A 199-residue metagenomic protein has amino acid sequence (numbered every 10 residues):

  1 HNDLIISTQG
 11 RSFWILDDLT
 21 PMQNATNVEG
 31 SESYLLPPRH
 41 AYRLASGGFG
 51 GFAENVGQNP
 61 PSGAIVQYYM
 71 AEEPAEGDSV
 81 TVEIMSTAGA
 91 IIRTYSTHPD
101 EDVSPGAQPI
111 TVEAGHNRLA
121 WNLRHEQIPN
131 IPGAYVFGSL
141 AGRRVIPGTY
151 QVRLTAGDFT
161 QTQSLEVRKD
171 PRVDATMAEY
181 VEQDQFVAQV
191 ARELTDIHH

Functional and structural regions predicted by a protein language model:
H1-N27, F49, A71: Repeat-solenoid scaffold signature
T26-H199: Extracytoplasmic/secretory ectodomains and luminal regions
